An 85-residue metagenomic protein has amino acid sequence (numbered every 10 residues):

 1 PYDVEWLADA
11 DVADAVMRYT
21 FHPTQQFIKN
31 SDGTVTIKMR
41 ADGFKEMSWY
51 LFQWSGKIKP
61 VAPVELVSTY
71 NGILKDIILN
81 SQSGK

Functional and structural regions predicted by a protein language model:
P1-K85: Polybasic (Lys/Arg-rich)
